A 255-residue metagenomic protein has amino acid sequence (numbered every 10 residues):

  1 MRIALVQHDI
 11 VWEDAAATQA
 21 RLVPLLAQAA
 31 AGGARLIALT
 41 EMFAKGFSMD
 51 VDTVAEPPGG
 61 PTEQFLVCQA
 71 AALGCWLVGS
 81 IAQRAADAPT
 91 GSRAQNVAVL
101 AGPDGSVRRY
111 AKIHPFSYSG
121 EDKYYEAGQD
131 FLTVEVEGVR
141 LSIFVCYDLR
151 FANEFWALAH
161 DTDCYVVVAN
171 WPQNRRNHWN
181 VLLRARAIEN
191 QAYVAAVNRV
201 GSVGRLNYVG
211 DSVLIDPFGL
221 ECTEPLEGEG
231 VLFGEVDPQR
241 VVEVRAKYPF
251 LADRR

Functional and structural regions predicted by a protein language model:
M1-D14, R109-A111, V139-D148, V166: Active-site-proximal beta-strand elements of phosphoester/diester hydrolases
A15-A16, V23-P103, R108-R109, P172-I188 (+1 more regions): Cys-nucleophile CN-hydrolase/nitrilase-fold catalytic domain and related Cys-dependent amidase chemistry that acts on
A17-A27, L149-W156: Short, acidic/polar
K45, V51, V99, Y110-F116 (+2 more regions): Short beta->alpha transition motifs characteristic of CBS
A55-E56, D87-H160, N174-V181, E243 (+1 more regions): Active-site catalytic loop in hydrolytic enzyme cores
G59-V78, L149-L232: CN hydrolase (nitrilase-like) catalytic-core segments centered on the catalytic cysteine and neighboring Lys/Glu
G79-I81, N96-L100, L132, S212-L214 (+1 more regions): Short beta-strand scaffold segments in enzyme catalytic cores
F233-R255: Short, basic/aromatic-enriched C-terminal tail that caps enzymatic domains
